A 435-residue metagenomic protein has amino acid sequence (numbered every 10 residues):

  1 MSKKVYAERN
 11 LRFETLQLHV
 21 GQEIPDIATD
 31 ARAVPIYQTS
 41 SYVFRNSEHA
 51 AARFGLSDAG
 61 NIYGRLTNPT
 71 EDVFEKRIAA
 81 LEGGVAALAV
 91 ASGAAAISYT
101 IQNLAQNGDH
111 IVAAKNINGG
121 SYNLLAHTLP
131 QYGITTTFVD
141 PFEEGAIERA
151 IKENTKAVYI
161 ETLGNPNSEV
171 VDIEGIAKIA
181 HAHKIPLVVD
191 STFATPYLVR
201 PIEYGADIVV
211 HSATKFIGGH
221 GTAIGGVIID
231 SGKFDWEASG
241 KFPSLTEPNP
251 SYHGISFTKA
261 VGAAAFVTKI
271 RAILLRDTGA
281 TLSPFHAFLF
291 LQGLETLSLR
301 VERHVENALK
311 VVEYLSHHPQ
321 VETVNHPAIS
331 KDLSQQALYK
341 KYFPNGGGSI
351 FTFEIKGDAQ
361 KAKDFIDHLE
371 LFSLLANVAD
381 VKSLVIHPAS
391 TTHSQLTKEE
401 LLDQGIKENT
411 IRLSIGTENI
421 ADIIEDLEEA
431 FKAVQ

Functional and structural regions predicted by a protein language model:
M1-K4, V85, A126, T135 (+5 more regions): PLP-dependent enzyme catalytic core of the Aspartate aminotransferase-like
S2-N68, K76-R77: N-terminal "arm"/small-domain region of PLP-dependent enzymes with the aminotransferase-like
S2-R9, G21-P25, A87-L315, N325: Conserved PLP-enzyme active-site core in the AAT-like
P25, V43-S47, D235-W236, L297 (+3 more regions): Short, acidic Gly/Pro/Ser/Thr-rich loop/turn segments
I36-T39, T352, R412: Short hydrophobic-aromatic micro-motifs
N46-S98, G120-T128: Conserved N-terminal alpha-helix of the aminotransferase class I/II PLP-enzyme fold
I229, T352-E354, S414-G416: Short hydrophobic/aromatic beta-strand micro-patches that form the beta-sheet surface supporting nucleotide- or nucleic
T278-T281, F285-A287, Q292, T296 (+4 more regions): Conserved small-domain helix->loop->beta segment predominantly found in fold-type I
